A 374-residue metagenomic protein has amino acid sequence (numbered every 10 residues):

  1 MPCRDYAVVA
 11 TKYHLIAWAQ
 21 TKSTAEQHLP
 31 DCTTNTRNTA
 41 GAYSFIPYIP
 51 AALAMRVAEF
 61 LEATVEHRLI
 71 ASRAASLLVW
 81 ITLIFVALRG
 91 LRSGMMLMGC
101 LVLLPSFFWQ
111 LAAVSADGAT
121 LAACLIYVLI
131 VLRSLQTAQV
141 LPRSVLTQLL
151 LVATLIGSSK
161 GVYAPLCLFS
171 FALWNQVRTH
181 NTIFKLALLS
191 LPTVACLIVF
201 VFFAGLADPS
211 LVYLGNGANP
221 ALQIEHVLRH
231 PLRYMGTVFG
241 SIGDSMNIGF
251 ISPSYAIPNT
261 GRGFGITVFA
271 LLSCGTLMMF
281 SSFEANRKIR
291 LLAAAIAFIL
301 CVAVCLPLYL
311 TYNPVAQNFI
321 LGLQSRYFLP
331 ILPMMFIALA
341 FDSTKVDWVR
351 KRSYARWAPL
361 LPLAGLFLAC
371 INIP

Functional and structural regions predicted by a protein language model:
M1-A71: Interfacial juxtamembrane loops and adjacent helix segments that form the catalytic/substrate-binding surfaces
A63-E66, F85-P105: Transmembrane-helix signature of polytopic, membrane-embedded enzymes that assemble or transfer cell-envelope glycans
V86, L121-A138, V152, M335: Specific aromatic-rich, kink-prone transmembrane helix
M98-G99, A285-P314: Transmembrane alpha-helix segments characteristic of polytopic inner-membrane glycan-assembly/cell-envelope
A113-T120: Short acidic/glycine- and proline-prone juxtamembrane loop motifs at membrane-interface regions of multi-pass membrane
I130-R143, T147, A164-V194: Perimembrane helix-loop-helix junctions
R178-A187, T276-F298: Membrane-interface helix-loop-helix junctions at transmembrane boundaries of multi-pass membrane enzymes, predominantly
V201-S282: Membrane-lumen/periplasm interface segments of multi-pass, membrane-embedded glycan/lipid transferases
